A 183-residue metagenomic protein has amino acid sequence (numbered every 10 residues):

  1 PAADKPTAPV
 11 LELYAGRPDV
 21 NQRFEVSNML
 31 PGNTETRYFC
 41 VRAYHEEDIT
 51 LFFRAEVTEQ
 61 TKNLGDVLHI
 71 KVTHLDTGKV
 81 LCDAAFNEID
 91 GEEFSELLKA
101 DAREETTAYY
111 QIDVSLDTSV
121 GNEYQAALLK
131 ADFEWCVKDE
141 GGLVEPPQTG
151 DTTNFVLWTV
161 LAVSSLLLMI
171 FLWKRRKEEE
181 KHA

Functional and structural regions predicted by a protein language model:
P1-A183: Long, small/polar-residue-biased beta-strand-and-loop interaction regions
